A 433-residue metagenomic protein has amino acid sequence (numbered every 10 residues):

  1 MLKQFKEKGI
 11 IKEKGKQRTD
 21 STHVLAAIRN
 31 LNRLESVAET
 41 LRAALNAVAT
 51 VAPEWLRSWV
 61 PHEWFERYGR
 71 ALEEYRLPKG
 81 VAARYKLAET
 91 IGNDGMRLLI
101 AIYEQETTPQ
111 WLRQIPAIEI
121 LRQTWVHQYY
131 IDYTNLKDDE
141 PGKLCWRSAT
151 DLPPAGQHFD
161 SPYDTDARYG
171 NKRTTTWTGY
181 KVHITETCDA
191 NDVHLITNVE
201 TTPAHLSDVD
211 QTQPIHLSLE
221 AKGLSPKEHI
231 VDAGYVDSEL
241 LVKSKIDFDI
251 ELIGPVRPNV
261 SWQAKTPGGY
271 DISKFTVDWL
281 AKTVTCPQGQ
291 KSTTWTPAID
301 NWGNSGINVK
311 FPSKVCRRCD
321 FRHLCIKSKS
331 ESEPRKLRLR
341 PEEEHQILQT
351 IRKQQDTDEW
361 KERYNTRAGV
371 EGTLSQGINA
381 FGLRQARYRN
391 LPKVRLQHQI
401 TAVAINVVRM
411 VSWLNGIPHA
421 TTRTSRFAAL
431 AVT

Functional and structural regions predicted by a protein language model:
M1-T433: Anion-binding and metal-coordination hotspots
